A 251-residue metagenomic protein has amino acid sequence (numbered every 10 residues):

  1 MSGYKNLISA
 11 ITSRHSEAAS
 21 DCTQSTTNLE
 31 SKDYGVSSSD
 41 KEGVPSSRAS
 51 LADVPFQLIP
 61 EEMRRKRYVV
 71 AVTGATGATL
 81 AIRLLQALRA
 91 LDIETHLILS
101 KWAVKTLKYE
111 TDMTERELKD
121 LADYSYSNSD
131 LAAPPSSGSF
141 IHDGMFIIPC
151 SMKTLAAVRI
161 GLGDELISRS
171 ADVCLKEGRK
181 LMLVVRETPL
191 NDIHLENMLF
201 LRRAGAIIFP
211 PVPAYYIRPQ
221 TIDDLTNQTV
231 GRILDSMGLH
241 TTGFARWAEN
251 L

Functional and structural regions predicted by a protein language model:
S2-I11, H15, D53-M182, T188-L251: A cross-family phosphate/adenosyl-ligand binding-site feature
